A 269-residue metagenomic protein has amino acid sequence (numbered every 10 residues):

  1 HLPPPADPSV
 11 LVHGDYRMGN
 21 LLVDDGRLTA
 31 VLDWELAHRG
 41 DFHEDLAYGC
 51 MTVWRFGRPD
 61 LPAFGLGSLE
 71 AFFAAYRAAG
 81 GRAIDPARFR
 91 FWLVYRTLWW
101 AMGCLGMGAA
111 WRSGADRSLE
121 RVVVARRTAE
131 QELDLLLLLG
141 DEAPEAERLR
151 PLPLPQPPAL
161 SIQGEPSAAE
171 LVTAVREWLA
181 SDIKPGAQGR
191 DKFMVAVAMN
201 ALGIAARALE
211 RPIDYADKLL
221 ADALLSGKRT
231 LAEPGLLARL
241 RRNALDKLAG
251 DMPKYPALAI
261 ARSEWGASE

Functional and structural regions predicted by a protein language model:
H1-G14, D25, A78-G81: An alpha-helical support segment within catalytic cores of ATP-dependent transferases
L32-A37: Activation of the activation-loop gatekeeper triad in protein kinase-fold domains
E44-G81, Y95-A115, E130-L138: Active-site activation/catalytic loop segments of kinase-like enzymes and analogous catalytic loops in related
A83-Y95: All-alpha amphipathic helical-bundle segments outside canonical DNA-binding/catalytic cores that form hydrophobic
Y95-L98, M102, R176, M199-L202 (+2 more regions): Generic structural concept
L136-I162, L171-A180: Long, amphipathic alpha-helical stalk/connector segments used for oligomerization, subunit docking, or mechanical
I162-W178, D182-A196, R207-E269: C-terminal amphipathic alpha-helical interaction region
